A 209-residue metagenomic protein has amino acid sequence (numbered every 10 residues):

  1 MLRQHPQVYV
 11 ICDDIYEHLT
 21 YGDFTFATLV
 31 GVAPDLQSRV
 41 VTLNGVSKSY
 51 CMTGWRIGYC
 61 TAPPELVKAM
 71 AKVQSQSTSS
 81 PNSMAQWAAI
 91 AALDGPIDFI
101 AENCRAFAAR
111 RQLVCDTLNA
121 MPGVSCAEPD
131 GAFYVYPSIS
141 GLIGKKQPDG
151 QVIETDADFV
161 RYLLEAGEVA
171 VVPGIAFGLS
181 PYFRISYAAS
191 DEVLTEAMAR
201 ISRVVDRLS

Functional and structural regions predicted by a protein language model:
M1-S209: PLP-dependent class I/II
